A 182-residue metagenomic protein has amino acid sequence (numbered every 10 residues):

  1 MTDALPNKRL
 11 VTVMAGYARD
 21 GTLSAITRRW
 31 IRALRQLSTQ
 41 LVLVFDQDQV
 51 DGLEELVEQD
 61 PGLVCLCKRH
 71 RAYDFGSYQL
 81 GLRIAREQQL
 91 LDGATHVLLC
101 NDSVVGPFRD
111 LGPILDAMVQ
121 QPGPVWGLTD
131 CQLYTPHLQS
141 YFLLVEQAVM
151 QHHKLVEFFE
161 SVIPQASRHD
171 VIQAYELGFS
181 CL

Functional and structural regions predicted by a protein language model:
M1-Y73, R83-D92, H96: N-terminal anchoring/stem segment of glycosyltransferases
T27-R32, E54, I114-D116, E176-S180: Short amphipathic alpha-helical segments and helix-helix/interface helices
A72, G76, V105-P107: A short, conserved beta-strand element in the Rossmann-like catalytic core that flanks the donor/metal-binding loop
D74-Q79, H137-L138: Short, charged, surface-exposed secondary-structure boundary motifs
G106-T135: Conserved donor-nucleotide/metal-binding helix-loop-beta segment in metal-dependent transferases, i.e., the alpha-helix
G127-L182: Catalytic core and acceptor-binding pocket of nucleotide-sugar-dependent glycosyltransferases
